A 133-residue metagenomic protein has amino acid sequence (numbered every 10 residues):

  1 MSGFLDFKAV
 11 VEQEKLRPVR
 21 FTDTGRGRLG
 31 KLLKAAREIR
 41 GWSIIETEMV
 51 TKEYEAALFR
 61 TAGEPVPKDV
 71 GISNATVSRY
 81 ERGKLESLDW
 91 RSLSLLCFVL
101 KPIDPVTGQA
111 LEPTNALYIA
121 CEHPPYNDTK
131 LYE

Functional and structural regions predicted by a protein language model:
M1-F7, D89-L117: DNA major-groove recognition helix of helix-turn-helix/homeodomain DNA-binding modules
S2-R60: A short, Lys/Arg-rich alpha-helix, primarily the initiator
K8-K15, T107-E133: Short, charged recognition helix plus adjacent turn of helix-turn-helix-like nucleic-acid-binding domains
A36, V50, Y80, I119-A120: Residues in the recognition helix of alpha-helical DNA-binding motifs
S43, Y54, S73-T76, D89 (+1 more regions): Short coil turns linking two alpha-helices in DNA-binding domains
E53-A75: Short, positively charged loop/turn segments that connect secondary-structure elements
P67-F98: Short, basic-rich loop-to-helix N-cap that marks the start of a DNA-contacting helix
